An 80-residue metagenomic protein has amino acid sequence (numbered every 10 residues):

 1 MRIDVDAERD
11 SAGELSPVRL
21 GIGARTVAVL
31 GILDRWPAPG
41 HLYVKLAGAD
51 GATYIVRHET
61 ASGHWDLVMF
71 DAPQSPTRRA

Functional and structural regions predicted by a protein language model:
M1-A80: Cysteine-centric segments in proteins
